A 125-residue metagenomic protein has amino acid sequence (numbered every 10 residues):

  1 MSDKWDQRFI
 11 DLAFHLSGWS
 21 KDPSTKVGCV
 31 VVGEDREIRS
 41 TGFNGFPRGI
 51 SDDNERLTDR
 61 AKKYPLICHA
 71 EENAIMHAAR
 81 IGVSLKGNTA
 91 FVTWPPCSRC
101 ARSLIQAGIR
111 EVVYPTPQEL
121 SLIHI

Functional and structural regions predicted by a protein language model:
M1-I123: Zinc-dependent deaminase catalytic domain
